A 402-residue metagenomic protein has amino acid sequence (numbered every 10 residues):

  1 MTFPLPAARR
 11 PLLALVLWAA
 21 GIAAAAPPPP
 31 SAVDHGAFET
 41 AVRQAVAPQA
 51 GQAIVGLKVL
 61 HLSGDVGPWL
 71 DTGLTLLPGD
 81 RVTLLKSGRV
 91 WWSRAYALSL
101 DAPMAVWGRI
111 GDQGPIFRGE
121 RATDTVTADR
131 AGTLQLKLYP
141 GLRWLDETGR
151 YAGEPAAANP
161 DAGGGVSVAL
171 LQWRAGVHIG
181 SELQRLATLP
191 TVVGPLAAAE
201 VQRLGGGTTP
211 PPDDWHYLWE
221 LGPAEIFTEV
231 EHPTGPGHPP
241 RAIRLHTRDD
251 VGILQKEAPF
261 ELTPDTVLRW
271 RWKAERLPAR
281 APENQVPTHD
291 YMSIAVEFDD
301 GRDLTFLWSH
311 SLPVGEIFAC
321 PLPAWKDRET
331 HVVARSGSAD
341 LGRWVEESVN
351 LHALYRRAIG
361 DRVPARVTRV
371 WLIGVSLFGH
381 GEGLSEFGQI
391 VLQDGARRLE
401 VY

Functional and structural regions predicted by a protein language model:
A26-E200, P287-H289, H310-P321: Acidic, Ser/Thr/Pro
V55-L57, F227-I253: Short carbohydrate-recognition loop motifs
L74-L77, E257-L268, S338-L341: Extracellular/lumenal carbohydrate-interaction signature centered on repeated Trp-anchored short motifs
G108, R174-V177, E275-R343, G383-E386: Extracellular ligand-binding interfaces
L136, G149-P155, V286-I294, R328 (+2 more regions): Extracellular beta-strand ligand-recognition surfaces/modules
T208-P240: Extracellular glycan-recognition surfaces and repeat-rich motifs
I243-P264, L277-A279, T330-V333: Secreted extracellular polysaccharide-interacting domains
V370, F387-L392: Extracellular beta-strand elements of beta-rich domains used for carbohydrate recognition/degradation or cell-matrix
